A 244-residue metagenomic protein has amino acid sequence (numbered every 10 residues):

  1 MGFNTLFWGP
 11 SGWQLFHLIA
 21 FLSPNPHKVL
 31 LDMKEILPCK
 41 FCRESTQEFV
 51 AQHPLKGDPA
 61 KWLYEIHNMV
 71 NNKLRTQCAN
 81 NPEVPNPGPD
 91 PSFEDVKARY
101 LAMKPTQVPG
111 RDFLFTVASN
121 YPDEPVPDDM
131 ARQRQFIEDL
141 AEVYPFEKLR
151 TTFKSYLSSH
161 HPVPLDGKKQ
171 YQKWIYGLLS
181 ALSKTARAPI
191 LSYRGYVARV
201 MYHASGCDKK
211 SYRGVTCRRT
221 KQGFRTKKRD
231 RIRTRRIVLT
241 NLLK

Functional and structural regions predicted by a protein language model:
M1-I36, K40-K244: Mid-to-C-terminal functional-domain signal that highlights helix-capping/loop sites within ligand-binding modules
